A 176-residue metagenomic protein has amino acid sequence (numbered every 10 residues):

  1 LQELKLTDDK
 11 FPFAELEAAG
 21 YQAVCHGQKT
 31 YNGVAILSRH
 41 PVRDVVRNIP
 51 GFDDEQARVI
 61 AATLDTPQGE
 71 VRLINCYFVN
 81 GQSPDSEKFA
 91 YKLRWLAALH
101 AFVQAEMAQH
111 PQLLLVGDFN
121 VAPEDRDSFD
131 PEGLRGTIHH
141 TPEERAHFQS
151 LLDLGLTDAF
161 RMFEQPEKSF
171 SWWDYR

Functional and structural regions predicted by a protein language model:
L4-S83: Structured beta-strand-rich core segments of catalytic domains in phosphoester-bond hydrolases
A14-E15, A19-G20, W95-R176: Metal-dependent phosphoesterases centered on the DNase I-like endonuclease/exonuclease/phosphatase
V34, K88, Q112-L114: A residue-level structural signature of the nucleotidyltransferase/glycosyltransferase Rossmann-like core
P50, F78-L96, E132-T137: Surface-exposed cleft-lining segments at the edges of enzyme active sites
